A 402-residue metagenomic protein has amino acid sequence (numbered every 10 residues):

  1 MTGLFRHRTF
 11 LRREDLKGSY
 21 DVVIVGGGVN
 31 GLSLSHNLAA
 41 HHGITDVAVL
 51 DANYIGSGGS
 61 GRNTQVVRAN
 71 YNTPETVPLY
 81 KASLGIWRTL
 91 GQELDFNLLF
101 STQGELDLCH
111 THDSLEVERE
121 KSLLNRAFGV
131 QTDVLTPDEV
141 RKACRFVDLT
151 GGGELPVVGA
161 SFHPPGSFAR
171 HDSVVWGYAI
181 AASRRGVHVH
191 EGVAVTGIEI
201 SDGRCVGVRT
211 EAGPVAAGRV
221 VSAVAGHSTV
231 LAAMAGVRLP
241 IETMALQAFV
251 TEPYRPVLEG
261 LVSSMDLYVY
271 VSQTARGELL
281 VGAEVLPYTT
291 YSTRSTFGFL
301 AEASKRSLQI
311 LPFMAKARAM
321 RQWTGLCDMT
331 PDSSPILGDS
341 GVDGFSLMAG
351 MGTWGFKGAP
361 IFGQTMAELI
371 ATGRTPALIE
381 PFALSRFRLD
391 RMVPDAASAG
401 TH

Functional and structural regions predicted by a protein language model:
M1-V22, N37-T45, A399: Extreme N-terminal leader/targeting segments of oxidoreductases
K17, L98-D107, K121, F128 (+4 more regions): Helix-loop-beta segment of a Rossmann-like dinucleotide-binding subdomain
A39-S60: Glycine-rich FAD pyrophosphate-binding loop
T64-F146, Y268, R306-L308: Dinucleotide-binding Rossmann-like beta1-alpha1 core, especially the glycine-rich loop that anchors the ADP
S161-G218: Helical element adjacent to the flavin cofactor pocket in flavoenzyme catalytic cores
T210-E259: Central helical "cap/lid" subdomain
R238, P253-A349: Active-site lid/adjacent beta-loop-alpha segment flanking the redox-cofactor pocket in flavoenzymes
L308-H402: C-terminal catalytic lobe of FAD-dependent flavoproteins
